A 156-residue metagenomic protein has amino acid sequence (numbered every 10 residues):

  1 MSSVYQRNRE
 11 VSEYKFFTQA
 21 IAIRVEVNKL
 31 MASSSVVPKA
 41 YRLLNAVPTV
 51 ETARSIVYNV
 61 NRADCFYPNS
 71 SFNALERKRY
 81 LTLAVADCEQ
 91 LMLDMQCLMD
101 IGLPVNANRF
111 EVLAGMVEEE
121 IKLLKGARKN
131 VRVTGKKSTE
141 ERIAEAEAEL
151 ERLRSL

Functional and structural regions predicted by a protein language model:
M1-L156: Amphipathic alpha-helical assembly/interaction segments
